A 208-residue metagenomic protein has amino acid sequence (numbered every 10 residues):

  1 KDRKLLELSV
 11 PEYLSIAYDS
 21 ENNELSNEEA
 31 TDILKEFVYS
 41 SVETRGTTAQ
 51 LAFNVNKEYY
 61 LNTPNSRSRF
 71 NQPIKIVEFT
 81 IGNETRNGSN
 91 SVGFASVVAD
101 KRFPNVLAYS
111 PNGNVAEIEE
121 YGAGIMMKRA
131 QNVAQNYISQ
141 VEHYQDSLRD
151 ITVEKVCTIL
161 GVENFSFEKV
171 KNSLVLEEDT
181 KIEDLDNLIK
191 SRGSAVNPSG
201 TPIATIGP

Functional and structural regions predicted by a protein language model:
K1-L14: Bacterial Sec-dependent N-terminal signal peptides
Y13, Y18, Y39, Y59-Y60 (+4 more regions): Sequence-level detector for tyrosine residue identity
L14-R67: Short, non-transmembrane alpha-helical segments in secretory-pathway proteins
R67-P208: Active-site-adjacent structural elements in enzyme catalytic domains
